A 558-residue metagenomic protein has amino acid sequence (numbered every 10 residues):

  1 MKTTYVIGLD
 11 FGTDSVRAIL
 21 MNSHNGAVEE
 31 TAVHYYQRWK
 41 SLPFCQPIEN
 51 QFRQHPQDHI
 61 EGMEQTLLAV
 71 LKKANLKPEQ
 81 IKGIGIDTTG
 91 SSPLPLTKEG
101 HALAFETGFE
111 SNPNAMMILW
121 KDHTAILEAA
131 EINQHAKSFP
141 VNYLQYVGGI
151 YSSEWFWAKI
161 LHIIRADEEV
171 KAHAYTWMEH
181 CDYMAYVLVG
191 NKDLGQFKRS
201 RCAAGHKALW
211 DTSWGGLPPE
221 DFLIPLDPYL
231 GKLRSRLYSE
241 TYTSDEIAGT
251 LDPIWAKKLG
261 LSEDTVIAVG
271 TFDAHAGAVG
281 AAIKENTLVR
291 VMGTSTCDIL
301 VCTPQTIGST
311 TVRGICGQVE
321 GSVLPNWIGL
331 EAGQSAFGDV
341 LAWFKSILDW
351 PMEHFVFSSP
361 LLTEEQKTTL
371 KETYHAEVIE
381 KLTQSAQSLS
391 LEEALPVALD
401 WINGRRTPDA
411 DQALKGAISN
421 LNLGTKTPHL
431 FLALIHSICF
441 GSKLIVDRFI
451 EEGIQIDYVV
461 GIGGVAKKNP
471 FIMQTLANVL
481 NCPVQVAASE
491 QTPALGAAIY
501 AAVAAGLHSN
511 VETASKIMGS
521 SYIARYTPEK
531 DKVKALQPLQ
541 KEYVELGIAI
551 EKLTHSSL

Functional and structural regions predicted by a protein language model:
M1-K2, D252-L261, T271-T287: Conserved phosphate-binding catalytic cores of ATP/NTP-utilizing and phosphoryl-transfer enzymes
M1-S41, C45, Q57, K82-A130 (+6 more regions): Glycine/Thr-rich phosphate-binding loops that ligate phosphate moieties of nucleotide and other phosphorylated ligands
F11-T13, F139-T271, F355, L399-N403 (+2 more regions): Gly/Ser/Thr-rich active-site cleft segment
Q46-R53, V141-I150, P528-E529: Short glycine/proline- and acidic residue-enriched helix-loop micro-motifs that form flexible lids or anion-recognition
N50, K72-I118, Y146-E154, A185 (+3 more regions): Short beta-strand-loop/turn "lid" adjacent to the catalytic site in phosphate-handling enzymes
I60-L68, W157-I160, C181, F272-A276 (+3 more regions): Short, hydrophobic/amphipathic alpha-helical packing segments that form internal helix faces or helix-helix interfaces
Q65-K82, D167-V170, F222-R234, K257-L259 (+1 more regions): Phosphate/pyrophosphate-binding loops at sites that engage ATP/ADP/AMP, CoA/4′-phosphopantetheine, polyphosphate
